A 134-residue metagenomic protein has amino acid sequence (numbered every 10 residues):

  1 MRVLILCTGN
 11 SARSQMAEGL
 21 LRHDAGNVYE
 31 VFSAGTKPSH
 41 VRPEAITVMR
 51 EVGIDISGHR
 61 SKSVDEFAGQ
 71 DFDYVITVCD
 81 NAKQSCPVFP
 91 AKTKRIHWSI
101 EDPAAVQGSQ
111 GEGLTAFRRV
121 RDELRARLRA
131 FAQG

Functional and structural regions predicted by a protein language model:
M1-E66: Conserved active-site segments centered on acidic
S11, D80-K83: Short glycine-rich anion-binding loops that position phosphate/pyrophosphate groups of nucleotides and phosphorylated
G35, C79, S99-E101: Residues at the C-termini of beta-strands that transition into short coil/loop
S39-V41, A82-S85: Short, charged/polar "capping" segments at the starts of alpha-helices and the immediately preceding loops
G69-D71: Alpha-helix C-terminal capping/helix-to-coil transition sites in glycosyltransferase folds
K83-G134: Phosphate-binding/catalytic loops
